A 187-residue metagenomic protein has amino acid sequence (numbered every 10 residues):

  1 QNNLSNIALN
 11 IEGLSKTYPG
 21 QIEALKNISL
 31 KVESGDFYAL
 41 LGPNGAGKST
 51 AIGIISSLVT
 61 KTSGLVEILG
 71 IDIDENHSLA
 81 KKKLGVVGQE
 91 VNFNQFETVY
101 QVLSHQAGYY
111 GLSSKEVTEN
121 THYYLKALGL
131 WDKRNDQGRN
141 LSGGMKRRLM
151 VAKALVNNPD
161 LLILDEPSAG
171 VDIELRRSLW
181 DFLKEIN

Functional and structural regions predicted by a protein language model:
L4-I11, S15-N27, H77: A short, flexible loop at the N-terminus of ABC-type nucleotide-binding domains that lies
G64-D72, L79-A80: Conserved ABC transporter NBD signature motif
S104, G108, K115-K133: Conserved ABC ATPase "signature" region
Q137-L141: Conserved ABC ATPase signature
V151, L179: Hydrophobic anchor residue at the start of the ABC signature
N158: Conserved catalytic motifs of ABC-family nucleotide-binding domains
L162-D165: Catalytic Walker B motif of ABC-type/P-loop ATPase nucleotide-binding domains
